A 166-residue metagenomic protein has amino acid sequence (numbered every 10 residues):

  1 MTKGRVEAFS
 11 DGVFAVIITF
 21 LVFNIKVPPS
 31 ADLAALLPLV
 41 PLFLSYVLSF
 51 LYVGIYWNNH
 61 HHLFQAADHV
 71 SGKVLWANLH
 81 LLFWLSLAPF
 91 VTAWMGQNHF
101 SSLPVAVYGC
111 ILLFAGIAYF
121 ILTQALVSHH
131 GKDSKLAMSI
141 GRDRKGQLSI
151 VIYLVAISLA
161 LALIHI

Functional and structural regions predicted by a protein language model:
T2-K3, I55-D68, A125-H130: C-terminal ends of transmembrane helices
E7-K26: The first (N-terminal) embedded transmembrane alpha-helix
S10-V13, L75-F83, G141-I150: Select subsegments of transmembrane alpha-helices in polytopic membrane proteins, especially boundary-proximal
L21-P29, L51-Q65, W84-H99: Membrane-helix exit/interface motif
L37-S49, S101-I117: Alpha-helical transmembrane segments
F83-V91, G109-Q124: Mid-bilayer segments of alpha-helical transmembrane spans in multi-pass integral membrane proteins that mediate
V127-V151: Membrane-helix boundary/juxtamembrane motif in polytopic membrane proteins
I164-I166: Conserved small/polar residues in nucleotide/adenosyl-binding loops
